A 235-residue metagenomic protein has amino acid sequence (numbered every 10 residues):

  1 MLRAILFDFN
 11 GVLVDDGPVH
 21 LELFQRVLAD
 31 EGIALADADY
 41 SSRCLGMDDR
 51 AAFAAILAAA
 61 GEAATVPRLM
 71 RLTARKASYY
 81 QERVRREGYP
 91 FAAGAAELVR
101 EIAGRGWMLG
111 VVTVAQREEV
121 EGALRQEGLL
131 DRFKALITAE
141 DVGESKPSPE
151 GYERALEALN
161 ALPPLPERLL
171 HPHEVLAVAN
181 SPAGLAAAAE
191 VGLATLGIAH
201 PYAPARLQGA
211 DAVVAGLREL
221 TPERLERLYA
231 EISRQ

Functional and structural regions predicted by a protein language model:
M1-R3, P67, A96, R100 (+1 more regions): Asp-based, Mg2+/Mn2+-dependent phosphohydrolase catalytic module
L2-A96, E101-R105, E118: N-terminal helical cap/lid subdomain that shapes the substrate entry/recognition surface in HAD-like hydrolases
D15, Y89, V111, E174-L176: Residue-level marker of alpha-helix boundaries and capping positions
R26, Q81-R83, M108-V111, R168 (+1 more regions): N-terminal start-of-chain detector that recognizes signal peptides and the immediate post-cleavage beginning
A34, M108, A194: Residue-level detector of anion-binding/catalytic polar loops
T113-A115: Conserved phosphate-coupling serine/threonine residues in phosphotransfer and NTP-handling enzymes
